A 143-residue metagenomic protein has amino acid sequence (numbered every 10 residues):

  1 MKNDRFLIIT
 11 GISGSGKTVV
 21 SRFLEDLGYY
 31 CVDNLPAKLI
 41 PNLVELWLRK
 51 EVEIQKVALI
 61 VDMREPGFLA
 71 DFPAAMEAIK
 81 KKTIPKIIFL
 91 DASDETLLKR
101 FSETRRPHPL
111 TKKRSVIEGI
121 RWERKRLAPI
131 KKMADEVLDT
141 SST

Functional and structural regions predicted by a protein language model:
I9: Hydrophobic anchor at the beta1->P-loop junction of P-loop NTPases
I12, L24: P-loop (Walker A) phosphate-binding loop of NTP-binding proteins
G16: Conserved glycine(s) of the Walker
V20-S21: Post-Walker A alpha-helix
L27, C31-A78: Conserved nucleotide-sensing/catalytic segment adjacent to the nucleotide-binding pocket in NTP-handling enzymes
G67-L69, D94-F101, P109, L127: Switch/connector loops and helix/strand junctions flanking conserved nucleotide-binding motifs in nucleotide-processing
K82-E103, L138-S141: Conserved phosphate-donor/acceptor-positioning beta-strand/loop module used by diverse small-molecule
L110-T143: Small-molecule kinase domains that catalyze NTP-dependent phosphoryl transfer to phosphate-bearing small molecules
